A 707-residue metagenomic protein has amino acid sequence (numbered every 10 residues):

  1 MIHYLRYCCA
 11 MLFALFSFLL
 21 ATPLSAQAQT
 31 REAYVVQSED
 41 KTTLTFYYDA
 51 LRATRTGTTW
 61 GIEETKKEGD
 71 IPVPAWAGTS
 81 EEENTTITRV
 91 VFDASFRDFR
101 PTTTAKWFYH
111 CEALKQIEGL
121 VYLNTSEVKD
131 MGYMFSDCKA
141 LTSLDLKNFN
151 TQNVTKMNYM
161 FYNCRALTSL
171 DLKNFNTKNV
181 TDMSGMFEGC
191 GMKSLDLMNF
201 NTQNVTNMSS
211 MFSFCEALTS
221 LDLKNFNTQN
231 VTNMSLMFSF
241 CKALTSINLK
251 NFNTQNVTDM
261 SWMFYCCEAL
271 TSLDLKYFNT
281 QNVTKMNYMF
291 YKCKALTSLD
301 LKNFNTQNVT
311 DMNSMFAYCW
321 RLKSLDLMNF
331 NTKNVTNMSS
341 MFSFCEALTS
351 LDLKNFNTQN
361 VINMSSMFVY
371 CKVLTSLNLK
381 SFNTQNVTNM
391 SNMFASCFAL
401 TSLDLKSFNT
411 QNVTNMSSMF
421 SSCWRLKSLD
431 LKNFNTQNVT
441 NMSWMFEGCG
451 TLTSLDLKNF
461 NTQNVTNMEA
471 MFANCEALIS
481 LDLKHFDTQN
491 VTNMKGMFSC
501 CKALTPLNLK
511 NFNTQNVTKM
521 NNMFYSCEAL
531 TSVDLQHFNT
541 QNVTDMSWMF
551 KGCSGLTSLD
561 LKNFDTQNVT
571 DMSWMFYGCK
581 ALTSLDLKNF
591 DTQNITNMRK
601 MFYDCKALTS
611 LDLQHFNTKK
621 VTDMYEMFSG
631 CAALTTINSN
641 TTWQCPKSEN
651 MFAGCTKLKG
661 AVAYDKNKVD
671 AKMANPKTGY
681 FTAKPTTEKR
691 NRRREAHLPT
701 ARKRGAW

Functional and structural regions predicted by a protein language model:
M1-H3: N-terminal hydrophobic targeting signals that begin at the initiator methionine
L5, L24-E695, P699-G705: Negatively charged
C9-T22: Bacterial N-terminal signal peptides
